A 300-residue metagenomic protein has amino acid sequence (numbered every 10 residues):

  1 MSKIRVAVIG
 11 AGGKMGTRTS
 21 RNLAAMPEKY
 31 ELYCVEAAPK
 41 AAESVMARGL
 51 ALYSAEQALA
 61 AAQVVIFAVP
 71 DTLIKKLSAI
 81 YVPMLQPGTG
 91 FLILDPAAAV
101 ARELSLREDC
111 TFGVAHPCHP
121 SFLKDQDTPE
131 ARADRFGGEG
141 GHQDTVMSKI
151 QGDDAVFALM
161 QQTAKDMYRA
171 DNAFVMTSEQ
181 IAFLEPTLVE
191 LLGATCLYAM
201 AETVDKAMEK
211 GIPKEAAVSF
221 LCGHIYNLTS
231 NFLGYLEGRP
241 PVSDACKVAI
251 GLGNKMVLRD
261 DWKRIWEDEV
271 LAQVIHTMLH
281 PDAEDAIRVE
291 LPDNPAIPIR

Functional and structural regions predicted by a protein language model:
M1-G49: NAD(P)+-binding Rossmann beta1-loop-alpha1 motif at the extreme N-terminus of oxidoreductases
A51-E56, V175: Short acidic-hydrophobic, aromatic-tinged amphipathic segments that line or gate anion-handling sites
E56-L106: Rossmann-fold NAD(P) dinucleotide-binding segment
L94-E185: Rossmann-fold dinucleotide-binding core
E185-A194: A short glycine-threonine-serine/GTX helix/turn-capping micro-motif
A194-M208, N227-L233: C-terminal alpha-helical interaction appendages
I212-R300: NAD(P)-dependent Rossmann-like dehydrogenase/reductase catalytic/cofactor-binding core
